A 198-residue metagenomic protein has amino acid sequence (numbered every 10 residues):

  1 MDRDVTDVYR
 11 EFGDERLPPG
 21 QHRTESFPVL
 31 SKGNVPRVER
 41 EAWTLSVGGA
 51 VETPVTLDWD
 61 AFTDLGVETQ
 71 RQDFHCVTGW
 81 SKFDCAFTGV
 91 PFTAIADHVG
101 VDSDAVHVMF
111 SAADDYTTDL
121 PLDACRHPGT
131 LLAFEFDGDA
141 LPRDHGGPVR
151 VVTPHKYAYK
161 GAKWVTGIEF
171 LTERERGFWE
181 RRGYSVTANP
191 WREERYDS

Functional and structural regions predicted by a protein language model:
D2-S198: Structured, non-membrane catalytic/scaffold regions adjacent to prosthetic-group chemistry
